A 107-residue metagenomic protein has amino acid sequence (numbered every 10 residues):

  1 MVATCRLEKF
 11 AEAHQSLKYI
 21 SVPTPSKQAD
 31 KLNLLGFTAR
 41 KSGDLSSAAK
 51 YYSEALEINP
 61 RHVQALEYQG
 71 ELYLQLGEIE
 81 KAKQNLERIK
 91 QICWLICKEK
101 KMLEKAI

Functional and structural regions predicted by a protein language model:
R6, K41, Q75-L76, I92 (+1 more regions): Register position in tetratricopeptide repeats
P23-T24, I58, Q91-L95: Structural marker of alpha-solenoid helical repeat scaffolds
K27-Q28, H62, I96-C97: Residue-level recognition of tetratricopeptide repeat
L34, Y68, M102-A106: Canonical tetratricopeptide repeat
